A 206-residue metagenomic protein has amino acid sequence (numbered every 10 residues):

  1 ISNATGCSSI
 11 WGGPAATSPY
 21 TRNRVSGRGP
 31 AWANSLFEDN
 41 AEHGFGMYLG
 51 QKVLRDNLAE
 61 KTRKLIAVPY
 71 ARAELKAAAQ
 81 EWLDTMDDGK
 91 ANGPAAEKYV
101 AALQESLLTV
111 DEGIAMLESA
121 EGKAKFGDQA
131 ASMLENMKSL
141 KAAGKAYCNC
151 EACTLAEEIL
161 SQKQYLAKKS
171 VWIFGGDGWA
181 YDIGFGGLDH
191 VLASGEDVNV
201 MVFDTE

Functional and structural regions predicted by a protein language model:
I1, I10-T17, T21, A77 (+1 more regions): Thiamine diphosphate
S9, G13-K52, V202-E206: Mobile "lid/hinge" segments at catalytic clefts and subdomain interfaces of large enzymes
W32-E81, E157: N-terminal leader/propeptide and maturation segments of large enzyme subunits in energy/redox metabolism and hydrolases
T62, A79, V100, V110 (+4 more regions): Generic L/I/V-rich hydrophobic alpha-helical segments across diverse proteins
L65, P69-R72, K76-K98, T109-V110: Long, compositionally biased charged/polar accessory segments in the mid-to-C-terminal portions of proteins
D84, E97-Y99, Q104-A124, S139-A142 (+1 more regions): Non-transmembrane, aqueous-exposed alpha-helical and coiled segments at domain scale
A130-E158: Amphipathic alpha-helical binding modules
